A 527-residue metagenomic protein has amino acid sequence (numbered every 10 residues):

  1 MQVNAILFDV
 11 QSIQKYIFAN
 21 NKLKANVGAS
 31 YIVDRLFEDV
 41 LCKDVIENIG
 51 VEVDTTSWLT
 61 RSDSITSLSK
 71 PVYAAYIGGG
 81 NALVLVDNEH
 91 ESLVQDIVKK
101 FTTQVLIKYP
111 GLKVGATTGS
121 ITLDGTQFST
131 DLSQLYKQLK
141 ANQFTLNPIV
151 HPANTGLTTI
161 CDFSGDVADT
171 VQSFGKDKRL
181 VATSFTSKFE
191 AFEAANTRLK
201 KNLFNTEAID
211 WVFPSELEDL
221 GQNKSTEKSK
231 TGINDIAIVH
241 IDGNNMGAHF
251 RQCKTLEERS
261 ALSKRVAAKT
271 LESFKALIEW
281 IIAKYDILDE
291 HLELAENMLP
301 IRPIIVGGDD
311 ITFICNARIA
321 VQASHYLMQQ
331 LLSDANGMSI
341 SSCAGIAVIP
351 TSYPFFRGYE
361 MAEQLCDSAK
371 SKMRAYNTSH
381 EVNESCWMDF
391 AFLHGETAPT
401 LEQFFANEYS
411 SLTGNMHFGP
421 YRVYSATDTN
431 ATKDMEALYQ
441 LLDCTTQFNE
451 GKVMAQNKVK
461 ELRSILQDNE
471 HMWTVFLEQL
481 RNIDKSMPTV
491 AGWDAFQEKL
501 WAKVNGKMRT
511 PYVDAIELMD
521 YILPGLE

Functional and structural regions predicted by a protein language model:
M1-E527: Regulatory and interdomain segments flanking nucleotide-handling catalytic cores in signaling/defense enzymes
